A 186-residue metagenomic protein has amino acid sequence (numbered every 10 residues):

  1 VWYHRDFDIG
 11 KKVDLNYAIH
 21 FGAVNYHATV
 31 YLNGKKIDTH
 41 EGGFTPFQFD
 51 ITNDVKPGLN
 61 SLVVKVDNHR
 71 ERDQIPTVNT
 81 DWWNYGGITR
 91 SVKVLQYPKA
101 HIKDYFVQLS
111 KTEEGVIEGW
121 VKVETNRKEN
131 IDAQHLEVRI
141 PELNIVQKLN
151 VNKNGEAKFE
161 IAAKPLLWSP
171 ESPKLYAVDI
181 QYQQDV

Functional and structural regions predicted by a protein language model:
V1-D6, N16-A18, P46, L59-S61 (+4 more regions): Intrinsic-disorder/low-complexity, polar/charged segments enriched in Ser/Thr/Lys/Arg/Asp/Glu/Gln
V1-I102, K128: Accessory beta-strand-rich segments of carbohydrate-active enzymes
K36, N53, F106-L109, A163-P165: Short, well-ordered turn and helix-capping elements at secondary-structure junctions
H40-G42, V107, N150-N152: Residue-level structural signal for beta-strand termini and adjacent loop
G42, P57, Y85, T112-V116 (+2 more regions): Short coil/turn motifs at beta-sheet boundaries
N53-L59, K122-V186: Extended acidic/polar, glycine-enriched regions that form or flank non-catalytic beta-rich accessory modules
V92, Y105-V107, Q134-L136: Generic beta-strand hydrophobic packing signal
P98-E129: Surface beta-strand/loop "capping" patches
